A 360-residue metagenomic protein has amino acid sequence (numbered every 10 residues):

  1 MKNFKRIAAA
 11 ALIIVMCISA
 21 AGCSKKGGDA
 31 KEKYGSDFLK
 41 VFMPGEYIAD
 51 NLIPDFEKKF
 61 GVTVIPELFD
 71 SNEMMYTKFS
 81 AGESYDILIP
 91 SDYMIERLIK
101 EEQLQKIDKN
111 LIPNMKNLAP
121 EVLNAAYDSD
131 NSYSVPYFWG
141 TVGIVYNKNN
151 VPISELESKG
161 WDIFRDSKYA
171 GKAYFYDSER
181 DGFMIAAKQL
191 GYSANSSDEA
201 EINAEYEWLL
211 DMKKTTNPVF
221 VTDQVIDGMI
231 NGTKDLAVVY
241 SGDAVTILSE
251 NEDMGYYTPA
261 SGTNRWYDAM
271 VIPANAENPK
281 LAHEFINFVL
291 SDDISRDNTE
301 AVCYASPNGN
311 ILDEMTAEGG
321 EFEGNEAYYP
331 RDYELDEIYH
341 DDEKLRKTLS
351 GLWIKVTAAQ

Functional and structural regions predicted by a protein language model:
M1-F38, A359-Q360: Short, low-complexity disordered leader/linker segments with a strong preference for bacterial N-terminal type II
A30-R97: Early extracytoplasmic/lumenal segment of secretory-pathway proteins
G45, A49, S84-Y85, I89-I230: Extracytoplasmic ligand-binding site segments that recognize negatively charged/polar headgroups
D86-I89, P218-V219, D235-Y240, G255-Y256: Paired acidic/hydrophobic, glycine-rich loop segments that form the ligand-binding mouth/hinge of periplasmic-binding
M94-R97, I230, L236-D253: A ligand-binding cleft/hinge motif common to bilobed small-molecule-binding domains
N203-M212, E250-A274: Periplasmic-binding protein-like
D227, Y329-Q360: Conserved C-terminal helix/tail region of periplasmic/extracytoplasmic solute-binding proteins
P273-Y333: Mature extracytoplasmic/periplasmic domains
